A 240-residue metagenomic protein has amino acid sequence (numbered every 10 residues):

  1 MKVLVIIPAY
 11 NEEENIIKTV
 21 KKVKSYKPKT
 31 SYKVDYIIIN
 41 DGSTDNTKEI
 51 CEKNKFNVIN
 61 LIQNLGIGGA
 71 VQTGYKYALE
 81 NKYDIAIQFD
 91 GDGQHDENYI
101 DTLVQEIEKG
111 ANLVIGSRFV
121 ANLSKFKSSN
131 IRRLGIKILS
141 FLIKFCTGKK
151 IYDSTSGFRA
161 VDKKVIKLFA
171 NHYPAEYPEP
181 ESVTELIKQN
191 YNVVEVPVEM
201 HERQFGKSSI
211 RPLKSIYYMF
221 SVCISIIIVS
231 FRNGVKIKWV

Functional and structural regions predicted by a protein language model:
K2-L4, D35, E181: Cell-envelope/extracellular polymer assembly enzymes that use nucleotide-activated donors
L4-P8, I38, N60: Short hydrophobic beta-strand elements that form part of the catalytic alpha/beta core underpinning NDP-sugar/donor
E12-K27: Short, well-formed alpha-helical segments that are part of the catalytic scaffolds of diverse glycosyltransferases
E12-N15, S43, D96: Donor nucleotide-sugar binding loop of glycosyltransferases
N40-K48, G93: A conserved acidic beta->alpha catalytic loop
L61-E80, I85, E97-E176, E202-I224 (+1 more regions): Acceptor/aglycone-binding surface of glycosyltransferases and processive sugar-polymer synthases
K149-K150, N171-P174, V183-H201: Catalytic donor-sugar/metal-binding loop of nucleotide-sugar-dependent glycosyltransferases
